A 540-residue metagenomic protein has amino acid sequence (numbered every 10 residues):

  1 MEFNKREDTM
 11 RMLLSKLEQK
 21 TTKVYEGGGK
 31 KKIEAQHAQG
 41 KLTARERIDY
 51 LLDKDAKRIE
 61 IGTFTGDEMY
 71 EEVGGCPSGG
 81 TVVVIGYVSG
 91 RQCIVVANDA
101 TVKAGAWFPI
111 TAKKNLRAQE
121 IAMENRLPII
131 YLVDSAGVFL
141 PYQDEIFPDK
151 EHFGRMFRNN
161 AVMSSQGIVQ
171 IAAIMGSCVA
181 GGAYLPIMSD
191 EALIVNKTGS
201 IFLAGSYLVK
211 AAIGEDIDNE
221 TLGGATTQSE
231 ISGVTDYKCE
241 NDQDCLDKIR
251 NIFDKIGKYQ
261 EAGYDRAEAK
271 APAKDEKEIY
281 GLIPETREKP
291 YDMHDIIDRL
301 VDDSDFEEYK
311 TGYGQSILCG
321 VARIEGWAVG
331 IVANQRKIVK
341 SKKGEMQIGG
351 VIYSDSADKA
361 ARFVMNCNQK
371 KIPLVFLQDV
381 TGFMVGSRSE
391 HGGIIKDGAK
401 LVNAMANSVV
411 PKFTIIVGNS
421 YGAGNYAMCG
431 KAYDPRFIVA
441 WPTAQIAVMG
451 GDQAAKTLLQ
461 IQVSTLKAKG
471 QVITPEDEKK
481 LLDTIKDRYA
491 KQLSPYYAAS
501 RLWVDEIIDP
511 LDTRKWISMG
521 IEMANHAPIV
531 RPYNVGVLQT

Functional and structural regions predicted by a protein language model:
M1-T540: Ligand-binding clefts of soluble mixed alpha/beta catalytic domains
